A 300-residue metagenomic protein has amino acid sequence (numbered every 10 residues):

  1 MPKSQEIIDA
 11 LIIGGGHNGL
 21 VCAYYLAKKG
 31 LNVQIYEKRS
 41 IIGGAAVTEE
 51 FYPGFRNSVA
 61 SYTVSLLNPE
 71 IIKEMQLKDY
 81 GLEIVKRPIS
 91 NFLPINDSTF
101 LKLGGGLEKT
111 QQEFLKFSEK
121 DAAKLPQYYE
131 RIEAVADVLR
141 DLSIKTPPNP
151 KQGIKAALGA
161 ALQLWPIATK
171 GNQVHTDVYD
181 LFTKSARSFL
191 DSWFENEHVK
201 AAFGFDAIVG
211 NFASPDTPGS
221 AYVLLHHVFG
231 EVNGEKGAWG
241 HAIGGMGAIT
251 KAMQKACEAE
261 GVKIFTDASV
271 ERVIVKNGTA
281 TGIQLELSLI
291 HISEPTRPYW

Functional and structural regions predicted by a protein language model:
K3-K151: N-terminal glycine-rich phosphate/pyrophosphate-binding loop and immediately adjacent elements
I35, I264-T266: A structural preference for short, hydrophobic beta-strand core positions in alpha/beta folds
K86, T266-A268: Short loop/edge segments at beta-strand edges and connector loops that shape dinucleotide/nucleotide cofactor-binding
D97-S98, S214-P218, V275-T281: A short, glycine/Asx- and small/polar-enriched loop/turn that sits immediately N-terminal to a beta-strand
E133-E260, D267: Active-site/ligand-binding neighborhood in enzyme catalytic cores
E271-L289: Conserved beta-strand-loop-beta-strand element in the redox core of flavoprotein oxidoreductases
I290-E294, P298-W300: Single conserved hydrophobic/aromatic residue that forms the stacking wall/gate of nucleotide- or nucleobase-binding
